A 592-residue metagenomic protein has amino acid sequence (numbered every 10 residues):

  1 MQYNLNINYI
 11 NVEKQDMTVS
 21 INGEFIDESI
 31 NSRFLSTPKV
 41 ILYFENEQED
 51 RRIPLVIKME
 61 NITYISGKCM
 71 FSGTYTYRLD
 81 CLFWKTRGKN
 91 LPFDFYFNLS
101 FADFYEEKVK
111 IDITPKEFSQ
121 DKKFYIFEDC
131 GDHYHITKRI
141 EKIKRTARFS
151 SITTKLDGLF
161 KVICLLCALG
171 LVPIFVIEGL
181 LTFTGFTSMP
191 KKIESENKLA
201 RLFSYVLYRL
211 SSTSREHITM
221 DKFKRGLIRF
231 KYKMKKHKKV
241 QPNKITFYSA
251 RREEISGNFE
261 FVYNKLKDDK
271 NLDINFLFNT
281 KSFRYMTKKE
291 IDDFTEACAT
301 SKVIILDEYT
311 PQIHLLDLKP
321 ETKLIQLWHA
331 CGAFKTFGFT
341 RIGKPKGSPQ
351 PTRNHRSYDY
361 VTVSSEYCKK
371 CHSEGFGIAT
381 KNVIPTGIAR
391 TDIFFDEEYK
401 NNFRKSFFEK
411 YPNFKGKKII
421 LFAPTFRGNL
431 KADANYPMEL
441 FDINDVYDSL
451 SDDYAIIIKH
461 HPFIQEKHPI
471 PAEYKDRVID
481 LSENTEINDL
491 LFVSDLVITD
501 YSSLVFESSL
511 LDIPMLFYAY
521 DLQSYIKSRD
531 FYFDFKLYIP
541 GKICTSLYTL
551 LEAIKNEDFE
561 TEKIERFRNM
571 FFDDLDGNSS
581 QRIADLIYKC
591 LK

Functional and structural regions predicted by a protein language model:
M1-N243, L272: Basic, ligand-binding patches in group-transfer machinery, especially extracytoplasmic/periplasmic segments
Y64, N243-E398: Active-site and donor-binding regions of nucleotide-sugar-utilizing enzymes
I163, C167, L171-E178, L547-K592: C-terminal amphipathic helix plus adjacent low-complexity, charged tail appended to glycosyltransferase catalytic
K233-T246, E321, K415-K418: A short, charged/proline- and glycine-enriched loop that marks the coil->beta-strand transition at the N-terminal
E254-Y263, A389-I470, C544, L575: Conserved catalytic-core segment of nucleotide-activated headgroup transferases in glycan assembly
K288-V303, P311, I457, P462-F506: Donor nucleotide-activated moiety binding/catalytic core segment of transferases that use nucleotide-activated donors
I304-A333, T485-R529: A donor-sugar binding/catalytic signature common to diverse glycosyltransferases and related nucleotide-sugar
P471-Y474, S503-F571: Catalytic binding pocket for nucleotide-activated donors in carbohydrate/polymer assembly enzymes
